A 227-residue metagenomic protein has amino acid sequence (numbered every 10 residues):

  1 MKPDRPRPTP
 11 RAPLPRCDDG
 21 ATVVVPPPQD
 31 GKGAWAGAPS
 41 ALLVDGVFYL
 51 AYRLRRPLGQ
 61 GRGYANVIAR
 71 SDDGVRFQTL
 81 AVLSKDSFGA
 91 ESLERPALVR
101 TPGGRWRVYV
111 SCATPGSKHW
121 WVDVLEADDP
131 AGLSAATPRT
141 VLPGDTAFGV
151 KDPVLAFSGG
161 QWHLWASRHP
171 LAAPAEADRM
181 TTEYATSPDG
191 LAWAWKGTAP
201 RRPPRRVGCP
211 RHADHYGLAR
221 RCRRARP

Functional and structural regions predicted by a protein language model:
M1-E91, V99-D152, A156-D214, L218-P227: Beta-rich carbohydrate-recognition and catalytic domains
